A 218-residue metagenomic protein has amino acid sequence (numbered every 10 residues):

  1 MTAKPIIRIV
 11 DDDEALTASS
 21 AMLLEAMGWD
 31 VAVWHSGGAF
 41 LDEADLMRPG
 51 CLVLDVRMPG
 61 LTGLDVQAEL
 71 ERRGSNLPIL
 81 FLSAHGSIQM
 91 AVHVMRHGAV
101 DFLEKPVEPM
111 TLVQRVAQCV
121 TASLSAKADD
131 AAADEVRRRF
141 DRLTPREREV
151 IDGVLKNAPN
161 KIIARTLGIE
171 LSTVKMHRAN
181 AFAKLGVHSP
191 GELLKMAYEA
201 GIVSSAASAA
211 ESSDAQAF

Functional and structural regions predicted by a protein language model:
R8, M47-V53: Active-site beta3 strand of CheY-like receiver
H35-S36, T62-A68: Acidic catalytic/metal-coordinating carboxylates
D55, S83: Active-site residues of response regulator receiver
M58: Receiver (REC) domain active-site loop signature in two-component systems and cognate sites in sensor histidine kinases
S87-Q89, L103-V116, T166: C-terminal output helix
P159-E192: Recognition helix of helix-turn-helix DNA-binding domains
F182-F218: Basic, Lys/Arg-enriched C-terminal extension of HTH/homeodomain DNA-binding domains
